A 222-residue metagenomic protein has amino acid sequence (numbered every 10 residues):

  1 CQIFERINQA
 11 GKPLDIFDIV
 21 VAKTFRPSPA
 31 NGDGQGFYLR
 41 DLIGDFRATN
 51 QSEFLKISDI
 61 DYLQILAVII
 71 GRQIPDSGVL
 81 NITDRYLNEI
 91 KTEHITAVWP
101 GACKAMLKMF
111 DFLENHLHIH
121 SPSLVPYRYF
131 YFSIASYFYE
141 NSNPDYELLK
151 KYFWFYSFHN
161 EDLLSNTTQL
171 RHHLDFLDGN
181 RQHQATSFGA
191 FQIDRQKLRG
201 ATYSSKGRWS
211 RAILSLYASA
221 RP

Functional and structural regions predicted by a protein language model:
C1, Y139, Y217: Histidine- and/or cysteine-centered catalytic micro-motif in compact active-site loops
C1-D76, V125, D145-N160: Basic- and aromatic-enriched surface patches that contact anionic nucleotides/nucleic acids
N8, I70-L80, R199-T202, I213: Short N-terminal helix-initiation segments at or just after the protein's N-terminus
L66-A135, Y139: Structured, charged N-terminal subsegments at the starts of enzyme catalytic cores and at intra-chain domain/subunit
M109-F112, L148, H173: Charge-rich, solvent-exposed alpha-helical interaction surfaces
A135-S136, K150, T167: Contiguous mid-protein beta-loop-alpha structural module that forms a pocket-lining wall or clamp of enzyme active
N141-N143: Secondary-structure transition/capping motifs at alpha-helix termini and the adjoining loop/turn into the next element
S157-R221: Intrinsically disordered, low-complexity N-proximal targeting/linker segments that flank membranes
